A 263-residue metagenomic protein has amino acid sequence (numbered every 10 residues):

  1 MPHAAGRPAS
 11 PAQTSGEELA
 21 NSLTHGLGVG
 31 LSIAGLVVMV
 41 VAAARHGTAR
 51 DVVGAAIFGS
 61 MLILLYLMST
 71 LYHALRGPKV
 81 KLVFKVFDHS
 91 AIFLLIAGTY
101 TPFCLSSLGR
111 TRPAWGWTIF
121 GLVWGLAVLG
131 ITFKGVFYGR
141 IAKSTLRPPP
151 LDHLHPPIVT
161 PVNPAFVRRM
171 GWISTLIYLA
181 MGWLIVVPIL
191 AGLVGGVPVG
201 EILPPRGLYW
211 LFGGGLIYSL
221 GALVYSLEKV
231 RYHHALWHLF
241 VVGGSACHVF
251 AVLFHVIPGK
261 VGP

Functional and structural regions predicted by a protein language model:
M1-P263: Multi-pass alpha-helical transmembrane bundles in non-GPCR membrane proteins that perform intramembrane catalysis
